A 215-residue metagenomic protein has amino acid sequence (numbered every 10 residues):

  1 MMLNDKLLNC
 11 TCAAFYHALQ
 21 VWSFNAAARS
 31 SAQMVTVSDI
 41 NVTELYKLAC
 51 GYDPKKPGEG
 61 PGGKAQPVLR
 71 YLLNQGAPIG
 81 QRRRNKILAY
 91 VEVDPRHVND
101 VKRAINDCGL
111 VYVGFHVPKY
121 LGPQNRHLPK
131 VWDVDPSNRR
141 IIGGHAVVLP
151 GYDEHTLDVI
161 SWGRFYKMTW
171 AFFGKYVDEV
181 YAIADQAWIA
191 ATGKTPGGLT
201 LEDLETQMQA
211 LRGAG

Functional and structural regions predicted by a protein language model:
M1-G215: Catalytic-core signature of thiol
